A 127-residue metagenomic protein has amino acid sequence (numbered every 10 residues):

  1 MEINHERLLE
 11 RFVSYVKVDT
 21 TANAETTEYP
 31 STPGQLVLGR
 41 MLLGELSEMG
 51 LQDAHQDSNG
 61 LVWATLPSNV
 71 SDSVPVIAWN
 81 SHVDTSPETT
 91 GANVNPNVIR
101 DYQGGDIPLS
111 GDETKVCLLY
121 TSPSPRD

Functional and structural regions predicted by a protein language model:
H5-P33: N-terminal capping segment at the start of a domain
R7, V37, M41, T121: Charged catalytic carboxylate motif
D19, Y120-D127: Conserved small/polar residues in nucleotide/adenosyl-binding loops
T27-N80, D84, I99: A non-catalytic alpha/beta surface segment that caps or lines the substrate-entry region of metallo-dependent hydrolase
N80-S122: A generic, well-ordered mixed alpha/beta core segment in the N-terminal half of proteins
